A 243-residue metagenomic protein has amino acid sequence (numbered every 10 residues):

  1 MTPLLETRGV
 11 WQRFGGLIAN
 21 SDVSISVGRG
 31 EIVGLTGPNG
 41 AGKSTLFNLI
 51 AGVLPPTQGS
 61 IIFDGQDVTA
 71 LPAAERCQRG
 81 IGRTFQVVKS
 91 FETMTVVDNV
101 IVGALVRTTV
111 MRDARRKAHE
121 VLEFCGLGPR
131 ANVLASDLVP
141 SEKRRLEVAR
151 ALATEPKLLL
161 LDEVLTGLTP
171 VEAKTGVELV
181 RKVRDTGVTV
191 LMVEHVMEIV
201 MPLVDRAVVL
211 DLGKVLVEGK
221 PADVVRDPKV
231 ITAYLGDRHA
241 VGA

Functional and structural regions predicted by a protein language model:
T2-A243: Glycine-rich phosphate-binding loops of nucleotide-dependent enzymes
